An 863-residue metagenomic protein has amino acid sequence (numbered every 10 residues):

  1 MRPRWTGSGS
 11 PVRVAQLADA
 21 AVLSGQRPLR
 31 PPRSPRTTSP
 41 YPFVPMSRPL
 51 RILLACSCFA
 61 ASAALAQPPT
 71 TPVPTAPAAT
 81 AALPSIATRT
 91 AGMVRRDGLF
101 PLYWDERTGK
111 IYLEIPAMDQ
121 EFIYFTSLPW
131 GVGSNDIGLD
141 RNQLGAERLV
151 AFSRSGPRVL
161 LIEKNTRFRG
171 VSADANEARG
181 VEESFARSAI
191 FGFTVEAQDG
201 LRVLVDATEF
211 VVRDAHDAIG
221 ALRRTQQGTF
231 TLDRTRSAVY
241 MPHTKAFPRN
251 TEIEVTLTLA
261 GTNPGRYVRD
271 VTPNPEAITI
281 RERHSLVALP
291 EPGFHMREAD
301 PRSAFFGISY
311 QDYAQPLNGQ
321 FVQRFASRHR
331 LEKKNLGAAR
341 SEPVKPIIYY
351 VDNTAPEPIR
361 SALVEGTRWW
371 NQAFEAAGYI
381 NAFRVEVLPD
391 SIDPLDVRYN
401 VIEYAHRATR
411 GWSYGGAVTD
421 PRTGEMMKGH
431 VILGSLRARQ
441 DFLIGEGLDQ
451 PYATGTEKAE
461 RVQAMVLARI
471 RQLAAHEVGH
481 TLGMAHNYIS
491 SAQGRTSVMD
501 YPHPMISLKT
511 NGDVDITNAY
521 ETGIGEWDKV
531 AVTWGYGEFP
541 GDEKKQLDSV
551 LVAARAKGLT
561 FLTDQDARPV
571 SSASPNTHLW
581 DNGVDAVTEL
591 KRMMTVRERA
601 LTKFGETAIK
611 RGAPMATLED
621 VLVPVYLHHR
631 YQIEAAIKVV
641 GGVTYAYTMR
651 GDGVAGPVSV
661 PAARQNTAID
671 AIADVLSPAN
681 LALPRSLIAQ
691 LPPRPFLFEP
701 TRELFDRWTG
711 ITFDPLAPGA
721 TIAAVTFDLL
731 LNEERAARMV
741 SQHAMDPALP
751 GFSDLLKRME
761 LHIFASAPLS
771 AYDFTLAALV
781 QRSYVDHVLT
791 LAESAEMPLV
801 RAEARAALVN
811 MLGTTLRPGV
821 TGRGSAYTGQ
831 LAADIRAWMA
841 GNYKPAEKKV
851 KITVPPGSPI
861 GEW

Functional and structural regions predicted by a protein language model:
Y41-L53: Bacterial N-terminal signal peptides that target proteins for export
L53-S62: Bacterial N-terminal signal peptides
Q67-A355, A373, A382, V387-Q440 (+5 more regions): Auxiliary tRNA-acceptor-end handling modules of aminoacyl-tRNA synthetases
R368-Y379, G479-H480, P504, E634: Sec-exported extracytoplasmic/periplasmic mature domains
V387-A405, A468-I524: The catalytic-center signature of Zn2+-dependent metalloproteases
Q493-W863: Conserved catalytic/binding loops enriched for acidic/polar residues
